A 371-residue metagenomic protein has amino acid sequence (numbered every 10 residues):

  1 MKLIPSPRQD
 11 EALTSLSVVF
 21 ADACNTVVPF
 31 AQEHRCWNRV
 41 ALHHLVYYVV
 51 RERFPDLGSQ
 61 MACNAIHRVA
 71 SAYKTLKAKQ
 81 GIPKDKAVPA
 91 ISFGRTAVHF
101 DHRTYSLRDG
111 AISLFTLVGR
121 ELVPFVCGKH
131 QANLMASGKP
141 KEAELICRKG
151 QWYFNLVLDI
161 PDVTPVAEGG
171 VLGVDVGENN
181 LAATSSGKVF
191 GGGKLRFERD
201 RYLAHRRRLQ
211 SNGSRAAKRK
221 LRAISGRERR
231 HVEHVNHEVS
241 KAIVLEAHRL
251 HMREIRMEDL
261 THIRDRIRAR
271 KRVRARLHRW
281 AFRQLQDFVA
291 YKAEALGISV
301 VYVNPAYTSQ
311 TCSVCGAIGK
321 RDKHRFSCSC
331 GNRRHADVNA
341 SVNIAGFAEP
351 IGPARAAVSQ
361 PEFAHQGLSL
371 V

Functional and structural regions predicted by a protein language model:
M1-H67, A87: Gly/serine-rich nucleotide phosphate-binding loop at the start of the catalytic core of nucleotide/ADP-ribose-handling
R8-S15, V19-D22, N64, R68 (+8 more regions): Generic recognition of stable, solvent-exposed alpha-helical segments in well-folded globular domains
E33, W37-V50, K139-P140, C147-Q286 (+1 more regions): Substrate-contacting helices/loops that form the catalytic groove of nucleic-acid and nucleotide-polymer processing
L42-R148, R279: Acidic carboxylate diad motif detector
L107-T116, N180-T184, H324-S327: Short polybasic amphipathic segments
T116-S137, A167-G169, V189-L195, R334-V338: Short amphipathic beta-strand/extended segments with alternating polar/hydrophobic composition
P161, R274-V371: Positively charged, low-complexity nucleic-acid-binding target-recognition regions
